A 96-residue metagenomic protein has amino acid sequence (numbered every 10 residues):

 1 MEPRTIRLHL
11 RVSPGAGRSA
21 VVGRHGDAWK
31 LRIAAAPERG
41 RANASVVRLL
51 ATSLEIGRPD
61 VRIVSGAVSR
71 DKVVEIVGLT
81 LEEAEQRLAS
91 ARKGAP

Functional and structural regions predicted by a protein language model:
M1-R48, T52-R58, R62-V68, K72-P96: Contiguous, often N-terminal, cationic amphipathic patches that form binding interfaces
